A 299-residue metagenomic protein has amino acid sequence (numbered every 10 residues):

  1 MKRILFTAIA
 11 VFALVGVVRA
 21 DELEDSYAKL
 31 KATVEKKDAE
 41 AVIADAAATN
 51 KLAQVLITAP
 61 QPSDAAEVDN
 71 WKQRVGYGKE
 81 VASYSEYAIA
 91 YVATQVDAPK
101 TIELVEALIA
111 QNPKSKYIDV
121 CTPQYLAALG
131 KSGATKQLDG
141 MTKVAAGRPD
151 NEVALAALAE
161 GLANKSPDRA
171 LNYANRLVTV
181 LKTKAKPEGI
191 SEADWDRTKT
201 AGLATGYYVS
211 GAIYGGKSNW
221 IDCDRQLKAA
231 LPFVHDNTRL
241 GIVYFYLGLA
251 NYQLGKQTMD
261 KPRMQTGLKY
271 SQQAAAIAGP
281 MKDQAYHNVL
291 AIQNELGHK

Functional and structural regions predicted by a protein language model:
V17-P99: N-terminal leader/linker segments that initiate helical-solenoid repeat arrays
K29, A88-V92, T122-Y125, A157-L158 (+5 more regions): Structural register within alpha-helical repeat arrays
T33, V92-V96, L129, L162 (+4 more regions): Residue at a conserved register position within TPR or TPR-like alpha-solenoid repeats
A39, A46, A98, A134-T135 (+4 more regions): TPR-repeat structural position
V42, T101, Q137-L138, A170 (+3 more regions): Single-residue signature of alpha-solenoid repeat helices
I43-I57, N172-K182, K228, P232 (+3 more regions): TPR/TPR-like (Sel1-like) alpha-helical repeat modules
L52-A66, R74-E80, A110-V120, A146-N151 (+4 more regions): Short solvent-exposed coil/turn linkers within tandem alpha-helical repeat scaffolds
T200, A204-G206, G216, I221 (+2 more regions): Terminal, low-structured helical/coil segments at or just beyond the last alpha-helical repeat
